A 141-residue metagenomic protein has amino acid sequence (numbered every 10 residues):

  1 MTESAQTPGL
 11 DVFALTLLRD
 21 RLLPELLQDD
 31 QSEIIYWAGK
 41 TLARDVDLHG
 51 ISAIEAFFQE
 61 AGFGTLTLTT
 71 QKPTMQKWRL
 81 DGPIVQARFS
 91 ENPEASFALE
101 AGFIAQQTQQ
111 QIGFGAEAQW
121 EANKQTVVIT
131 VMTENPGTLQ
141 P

Functional and structural regions predicted by a protein language model:
M1-I84, R88-A95, N135-P141: N-terminal accessory segment detector
T70, G115-P141: Short terminal or interdomain "cap/linker" segment that borders an active site or interface and mediates
E91-W120, T130: Long, amphipathic alpha-helical coupling/dimerization segments that relay conformational signals between
